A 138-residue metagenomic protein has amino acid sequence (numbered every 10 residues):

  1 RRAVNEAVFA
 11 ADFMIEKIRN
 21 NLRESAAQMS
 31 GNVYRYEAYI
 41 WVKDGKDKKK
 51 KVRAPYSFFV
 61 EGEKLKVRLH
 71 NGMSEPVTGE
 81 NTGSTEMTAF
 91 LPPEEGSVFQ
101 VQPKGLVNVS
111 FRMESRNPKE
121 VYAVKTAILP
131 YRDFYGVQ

Functional and structural regions predicted by a protein language model:
R1-R19, R23: Aliphatic-rich helix starts adjacent to a transmembrane/signal segment
R1-V4, R23, G72-V77, N108: Generic detector of short, locally flexible boundary/turn motifs and exposed helical patches
R19, R23, E63, E114 (+1 more regions): Residue-level marker of positions within ordered structural domains that often coincide with functionally constrained
L22-G31: Short, well-structured beta-strand/strand-turn elements
A26, E37, T88, K119-Y122 (+1 more regions): Residue-level detector of intrinsically disordered, flexible termini and proteolytic processing junctions
S30-P103: Type IV pilin-like appendage domain
P92-Q138: Short linear sequence signals and composition-biased patches located at protein termini or domain-edge surfaces
